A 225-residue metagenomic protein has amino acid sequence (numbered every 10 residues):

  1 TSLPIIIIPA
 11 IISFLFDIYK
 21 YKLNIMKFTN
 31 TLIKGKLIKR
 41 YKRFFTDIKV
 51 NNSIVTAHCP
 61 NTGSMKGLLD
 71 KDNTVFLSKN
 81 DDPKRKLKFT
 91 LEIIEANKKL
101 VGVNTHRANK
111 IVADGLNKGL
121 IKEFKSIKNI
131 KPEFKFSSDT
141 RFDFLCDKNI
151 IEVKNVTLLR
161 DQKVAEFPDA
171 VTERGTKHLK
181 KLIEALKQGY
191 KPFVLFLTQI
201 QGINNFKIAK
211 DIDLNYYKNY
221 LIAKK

Functional and structural regions predicted by a protein language model:
T1-S2, S13: Low-acidity, Ser/Thr- and Arg-rich intrinsically disordered low-complexity segments
G35, F142-D169, L182: Conserved catalytic cores of phosphodiester-cleaving nucleases, focusing on short active-site segments
K39, K79-K84: Short, charged beta-turn/beta-strand-edge "cap" motif at the junction between a beta-strand and an adjacent loop
K42-D47: Short aromatic-glycine-enriched beta-strand elements
G63-F76: Short nucleic-acid-contacting surface segments enriched for D/E, G, S/T with interspersed K/R
R85-N97: OB-fold/S1-family single-stranded nucleic acid-binding modules
L120-S137: A short acidic/basic microdomain associated with nuclease active sites
I200-K225: Domain-level recognition of nuclease-like catalytic cores that cleave nucleotide substrates
